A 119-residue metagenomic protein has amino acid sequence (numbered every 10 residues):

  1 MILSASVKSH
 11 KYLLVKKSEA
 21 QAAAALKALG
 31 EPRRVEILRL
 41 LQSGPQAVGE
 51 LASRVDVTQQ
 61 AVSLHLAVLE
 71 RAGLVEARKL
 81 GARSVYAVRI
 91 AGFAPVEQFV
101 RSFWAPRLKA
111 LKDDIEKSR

Functional and structural regions predicted by a protein language model:
M1-Q21, R39, F93-R119: Amphipathic alpha-helical dimerization/coiled-coil segments that flank or bridge DNA-binding/regulatory modules
K16, A20-A61, R83-A94: N-terminal helix-turn-helix DNA-binding core of bacterial DNA-binding proteins
A25, L66, A82-S84, E97-S102: Short, structured secondary-structure boundary patches
P45, V55, L66, E97 (+1 more regions): Short amphipathic alpha-helical/adjacent loop interface patches that line ligand and macromolecule-binding sites
S53, L64, E70-R71: Alpha-helical residues within the helix-turn-helix
E70-G81, A87: Beta-hairpin "wing" of winged helix-turn-helix
